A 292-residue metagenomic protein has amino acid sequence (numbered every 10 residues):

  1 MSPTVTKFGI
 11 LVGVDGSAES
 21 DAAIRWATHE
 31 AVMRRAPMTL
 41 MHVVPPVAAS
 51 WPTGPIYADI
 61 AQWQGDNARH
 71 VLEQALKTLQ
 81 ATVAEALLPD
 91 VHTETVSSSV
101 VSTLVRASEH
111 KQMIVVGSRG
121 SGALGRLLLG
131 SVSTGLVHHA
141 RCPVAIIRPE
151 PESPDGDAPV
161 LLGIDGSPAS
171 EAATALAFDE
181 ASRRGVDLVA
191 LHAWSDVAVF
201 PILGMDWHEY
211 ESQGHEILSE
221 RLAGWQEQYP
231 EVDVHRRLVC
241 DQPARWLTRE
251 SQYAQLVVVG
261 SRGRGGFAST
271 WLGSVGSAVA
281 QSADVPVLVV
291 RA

Functional and structural regions predicted by a protein language model:
M1-T6, E19, D59-Q62, K77-I114 (+3 more regions): Structural beta-alpha unit
S2-A58, A158-G204, H208, Q226-R237 (+1 more regions): Small/aliphatic-rich secondary-structure junction motif
A58-V71, W207-H215: A short acidic, glycine-rich active-site loop that binds or catalyzes chemistry on phosphate/adenosine moieties
M113-G135, D157, L256-S282: Glycine-rich, Arg-bearing micro-motifs that act as flexible, cationic patches
G117-S118, V144-P149, V289-R291: Short beta-strand elements of ligand-binding domains
S133-E152: Short, structured interface segments
D187-V258, A268-W271, P286: Structured core of small recognition/catalytic domains
